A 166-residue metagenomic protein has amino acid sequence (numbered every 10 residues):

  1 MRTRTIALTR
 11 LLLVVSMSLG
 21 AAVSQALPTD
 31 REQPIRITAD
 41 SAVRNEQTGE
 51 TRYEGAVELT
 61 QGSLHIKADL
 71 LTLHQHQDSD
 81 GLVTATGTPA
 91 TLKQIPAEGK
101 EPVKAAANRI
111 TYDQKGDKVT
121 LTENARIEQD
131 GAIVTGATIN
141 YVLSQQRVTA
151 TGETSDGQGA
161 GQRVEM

Functional and structural regions predicted by a protein language model:
M1-M166: Mature-chain termini and adjacent capping regions
